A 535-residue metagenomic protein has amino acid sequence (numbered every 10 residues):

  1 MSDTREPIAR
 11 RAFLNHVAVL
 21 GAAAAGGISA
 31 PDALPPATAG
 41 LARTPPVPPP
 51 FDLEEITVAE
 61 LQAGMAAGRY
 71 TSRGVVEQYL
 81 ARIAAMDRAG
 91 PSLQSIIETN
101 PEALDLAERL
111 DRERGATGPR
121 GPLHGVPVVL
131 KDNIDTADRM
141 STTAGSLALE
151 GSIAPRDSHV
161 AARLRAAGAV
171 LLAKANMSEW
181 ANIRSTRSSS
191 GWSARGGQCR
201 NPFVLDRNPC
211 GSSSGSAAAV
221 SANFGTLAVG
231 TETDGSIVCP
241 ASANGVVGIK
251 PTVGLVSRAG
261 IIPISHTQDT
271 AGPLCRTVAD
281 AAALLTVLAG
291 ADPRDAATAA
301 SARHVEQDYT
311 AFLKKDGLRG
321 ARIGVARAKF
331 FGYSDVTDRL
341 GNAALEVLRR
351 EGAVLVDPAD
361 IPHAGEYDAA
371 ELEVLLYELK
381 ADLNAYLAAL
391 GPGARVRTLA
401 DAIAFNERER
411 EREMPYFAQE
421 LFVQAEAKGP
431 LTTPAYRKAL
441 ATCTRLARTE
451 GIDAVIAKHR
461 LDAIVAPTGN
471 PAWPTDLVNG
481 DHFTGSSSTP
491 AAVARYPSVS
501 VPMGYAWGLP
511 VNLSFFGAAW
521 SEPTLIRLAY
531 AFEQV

Functional and structural regions predicted by a protein language model:
S2-G21: N-terminal secretory signal peptides and thylakoid transit peptides that target proteins across membranes
V17, G26, G40-D234, T252 (+5 more regions): Gly/Ser-rich catalytic/binding loops embedded in alpha/beta enzyme cores
G68, G125, A166, V170-L172 (+3 more regions): Glycine-rich, small-residue loops and helix-cap segments that act as flexible hinges at active-site edges
V76, E108, E113, S158 (+5 more regions): Acyltransferase
A85, A166, V170, S221-R327 (+5 more regions): Structural helix-boundary/capping segments
H124-A144, A311-A326, Y377-D453, P502-P510: Short helix-loop capping/hinge segments that flank enzyme active sites or metal/cofactor-binding pockets
T143, T186, S190-S193, Y367-D382 (+1 more regions): Charged, often glycine-rich, active-site loop that binds/positions anionic groups
T143-S146, C199-V204, S212, I262-T270 (+2 more regions): Flexible glycine/proline-enriched surface loops and loop-helix/loop-strand junctions
